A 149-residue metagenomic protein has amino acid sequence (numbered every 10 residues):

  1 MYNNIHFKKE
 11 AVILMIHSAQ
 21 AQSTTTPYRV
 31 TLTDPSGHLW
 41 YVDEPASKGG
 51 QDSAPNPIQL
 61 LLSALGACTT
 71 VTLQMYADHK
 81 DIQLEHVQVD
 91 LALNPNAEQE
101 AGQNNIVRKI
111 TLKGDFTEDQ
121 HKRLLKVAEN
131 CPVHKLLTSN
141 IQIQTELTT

Functional and structural regions predicted by a protein language model:
Y2-S63, M75-T149: Extended beta-strand/beta-hairpin segments
L65-T69: Alpha-helical metal-binding/catalytic segments enriched in His/Glu/Asp
